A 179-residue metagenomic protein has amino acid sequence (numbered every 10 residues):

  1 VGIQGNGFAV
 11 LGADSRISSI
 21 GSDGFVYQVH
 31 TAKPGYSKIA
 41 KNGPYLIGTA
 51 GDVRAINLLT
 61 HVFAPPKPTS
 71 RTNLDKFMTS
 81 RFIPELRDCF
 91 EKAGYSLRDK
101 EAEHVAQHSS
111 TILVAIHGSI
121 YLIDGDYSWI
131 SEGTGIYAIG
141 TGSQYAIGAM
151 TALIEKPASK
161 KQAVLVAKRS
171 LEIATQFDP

Functional and structural regions predicted by a protein language model:
V1-K100, H104, I130-L165: Conserved short S/T/G-enriched processing/targeting/catalytic segments and their helical context
V105-G140: Long, charge-patterned amphipathic alpha-helical coiled-coil/hairpin "stalk" segments used as oligomerization
A167-P179: C-terminal binding/interaction regions
